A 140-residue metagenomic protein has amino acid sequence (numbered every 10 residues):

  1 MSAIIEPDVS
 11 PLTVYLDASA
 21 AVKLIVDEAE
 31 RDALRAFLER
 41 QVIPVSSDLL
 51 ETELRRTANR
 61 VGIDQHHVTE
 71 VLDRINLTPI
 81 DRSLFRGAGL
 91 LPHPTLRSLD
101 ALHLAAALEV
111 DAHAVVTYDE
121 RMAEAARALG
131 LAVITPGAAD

Functional and structural regions predicted by a protein language model:
M1-S46, A58-T69, L129-A132, A138-D140: Short, well-structured N-terminal submotif of metal-dependent ribonuclease cores
S2-D8, L77-L131: Active-site neighborhoods of divalent-metal-dependent phosphate/nucleic-acid chemistry enzymes
S19, E28, D48-L49, R82 (+1 more regions): Alpha-helix N-cap/helix-start capping motif
A21-V22, E51-E53: Short, catalytically relevant binding-site loops at active-site mouths
R31, E51, Q65-V68, D81 (+1 more regions): A general structural signal for well-ordered alpha-helical segments in protein cores
L50, I75, A132-I134: Histidine/lysine/aspartate-rich catalytic loop segments that bind and position anionic ligands
